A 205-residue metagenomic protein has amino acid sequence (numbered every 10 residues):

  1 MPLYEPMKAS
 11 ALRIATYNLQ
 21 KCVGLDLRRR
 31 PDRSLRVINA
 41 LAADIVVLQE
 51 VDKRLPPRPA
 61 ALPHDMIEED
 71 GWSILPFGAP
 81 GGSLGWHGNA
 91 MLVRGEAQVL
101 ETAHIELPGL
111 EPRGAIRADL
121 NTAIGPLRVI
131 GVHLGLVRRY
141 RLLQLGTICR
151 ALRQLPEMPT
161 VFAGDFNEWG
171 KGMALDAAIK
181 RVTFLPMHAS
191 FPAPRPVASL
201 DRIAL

Functional and structural regions predicted by a protein language model:
M1-I45, K53, P57, D70-L205: Active-site regions of metal-assisted phosphoester/phosphodiester hydrolases, unifying DNase/endonuclease modules
P63-G71: Glycosyltransferases and closely related glycan-assembly transferases that use nucleotide-activated donors
